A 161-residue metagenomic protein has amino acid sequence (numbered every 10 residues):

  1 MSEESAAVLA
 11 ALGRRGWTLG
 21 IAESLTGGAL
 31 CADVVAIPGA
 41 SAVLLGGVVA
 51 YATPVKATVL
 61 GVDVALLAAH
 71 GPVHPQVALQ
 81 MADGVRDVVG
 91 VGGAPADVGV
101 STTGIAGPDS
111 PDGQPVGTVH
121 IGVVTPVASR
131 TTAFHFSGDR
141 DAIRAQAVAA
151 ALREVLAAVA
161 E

Functional and structural regions predicted by a protein language model:
M1-E161: Short alpha-helical segments enriched in small residues
